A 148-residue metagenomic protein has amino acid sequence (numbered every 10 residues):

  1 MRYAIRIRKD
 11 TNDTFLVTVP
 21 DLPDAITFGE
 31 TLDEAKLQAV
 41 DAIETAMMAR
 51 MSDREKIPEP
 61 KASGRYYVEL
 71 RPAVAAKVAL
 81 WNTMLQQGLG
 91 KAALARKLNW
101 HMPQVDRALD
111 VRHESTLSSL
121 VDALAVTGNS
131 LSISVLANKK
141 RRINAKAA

Functional and structural regions predicted by a protein language model:
M1-T14, T18: N-terminal segment of the canonical double-stranded RNA-binding domain
M1-Y3, V40-P103, R107-H113: Short, charged, surface-exposed hinge/linker loops at domain edges that act as mobile lids or interdomain connectors
D10, P20-L22, V126: A short, compositionally biased micro-patch
T11, V17, A35, M48-A49: Acidic/histidine-enriched, beta-strand-rich ligand/metal-binding domains
T18-P20, F28, S134: Beta-strand residues in well-ordered beta-sheet regions across diverse protein folds
P23-E34: A short, exposed loop/beta-hairpin motif centered on an aromatic-Gly-Thr core
S118-S134: DNA major-groove recognition helix of helix-turn-helix/homeodomain DNA-binding modules
S134-A148: Short, charged recognition helix plus adjacent turn of helix-turn-helix-like nucleic-acid-binding domains
